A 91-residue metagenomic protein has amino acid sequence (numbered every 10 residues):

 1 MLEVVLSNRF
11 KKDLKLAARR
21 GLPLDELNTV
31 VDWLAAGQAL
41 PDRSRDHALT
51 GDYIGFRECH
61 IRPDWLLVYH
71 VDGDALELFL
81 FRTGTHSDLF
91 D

Functional and structural regions predicted by a protein language model:
M1-P63, D72-F79, S87-D91: Basic, Lys/Arg-enriched alpha-helical interface segments
Y69: Acidic, metal-associated active-site segment
G84: Residues forming the ATP-binding cleft of Hanks-type serine/threonine protein kinase domains
